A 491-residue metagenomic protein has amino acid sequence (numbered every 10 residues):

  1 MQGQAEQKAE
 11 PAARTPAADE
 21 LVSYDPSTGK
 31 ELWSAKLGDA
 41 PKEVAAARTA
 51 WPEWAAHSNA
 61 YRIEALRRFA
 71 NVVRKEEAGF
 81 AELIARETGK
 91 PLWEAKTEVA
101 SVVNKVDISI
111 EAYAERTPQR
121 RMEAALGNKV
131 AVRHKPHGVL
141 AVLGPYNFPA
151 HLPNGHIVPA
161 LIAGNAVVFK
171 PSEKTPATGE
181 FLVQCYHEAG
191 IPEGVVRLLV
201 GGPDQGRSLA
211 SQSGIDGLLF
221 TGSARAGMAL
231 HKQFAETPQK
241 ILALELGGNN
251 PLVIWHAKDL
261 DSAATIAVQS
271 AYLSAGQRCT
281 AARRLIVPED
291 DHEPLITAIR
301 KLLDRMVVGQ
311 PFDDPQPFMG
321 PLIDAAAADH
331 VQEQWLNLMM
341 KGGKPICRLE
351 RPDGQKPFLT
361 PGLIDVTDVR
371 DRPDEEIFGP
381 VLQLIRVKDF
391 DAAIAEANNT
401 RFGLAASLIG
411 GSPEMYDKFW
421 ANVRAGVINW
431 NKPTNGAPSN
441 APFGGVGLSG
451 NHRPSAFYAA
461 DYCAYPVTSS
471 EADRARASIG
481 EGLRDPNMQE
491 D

Functional and structural regions predicted by a protein language model:
M1-K129: N-terminal Rossmann-like NAD(P)+-binding subdomain of aldehyde/semialdehyde dehydrogenases
D25-S34, I215, R351, F358-D491: Conserved C-terminal structural/oligomerization subdomain of aldehyde/semialdehyde dehydrogenase
G29, R62, I84, V106 (+9 more regions): Residue-level signal for inorganic ion chemistry
E31-A35, T49-A56, V142, L252-W255 (+5 more regions): Short, well-ordered beta-strand elements within core beta-sheets of diverse protein domains
W51, A55, A70-E77, A81 (+15 more regions): Structural signal for hydrophobic packing residues in well-ordered secondary-structure cores of soluble enzyme domains
P118-S262, Q316, V387: Rossmann-like NAD(P) dinucleotide-binding subdomain of oxidoreductase/dehydrogenase enzymes
A166-V168, P345, V427: A short hydrophobic/small-residue beta-strand
G217, R225-D368, W430, S478-I479 (+1 more regions): ALDH superfamily catalytic-core signature
